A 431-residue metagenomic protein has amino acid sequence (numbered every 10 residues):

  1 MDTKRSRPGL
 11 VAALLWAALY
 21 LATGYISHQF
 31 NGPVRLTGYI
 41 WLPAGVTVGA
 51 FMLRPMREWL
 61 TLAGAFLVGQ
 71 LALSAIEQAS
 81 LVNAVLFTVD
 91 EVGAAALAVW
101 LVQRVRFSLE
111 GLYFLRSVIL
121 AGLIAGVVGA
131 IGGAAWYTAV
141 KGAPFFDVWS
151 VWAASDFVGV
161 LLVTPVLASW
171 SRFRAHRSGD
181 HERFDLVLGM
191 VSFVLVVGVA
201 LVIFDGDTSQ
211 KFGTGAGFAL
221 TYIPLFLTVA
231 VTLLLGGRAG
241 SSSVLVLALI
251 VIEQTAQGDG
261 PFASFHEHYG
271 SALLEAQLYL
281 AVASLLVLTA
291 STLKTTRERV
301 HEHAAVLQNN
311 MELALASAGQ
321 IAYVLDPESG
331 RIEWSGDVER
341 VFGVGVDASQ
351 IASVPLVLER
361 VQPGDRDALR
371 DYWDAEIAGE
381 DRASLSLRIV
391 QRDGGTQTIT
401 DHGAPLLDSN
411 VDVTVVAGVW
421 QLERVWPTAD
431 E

Functional and structural regions predicted by a protein language model:
M1-Y39, T47-G142, T164-F218, T228-G240 (+2 more regions): Short helix-perturbing small/polar motifs within transmembrane alpha-helices
F146-G159, Y269-L278: Short aromatic-rich membrane-water interface segments that cap or initiate transmembrane helices in multi-pass membrane
V160, I252-A256, A283, S317: Hydrophobic transmembrane alpha-helices of multi-pass small-molecule transporters
L245-I250, L387: Active/binding-pocket-proximal capping segment
T296-A314, R424-E431: Short, charged amphipathic alpha-helical "coupling" segments at sensory-output junctions in signaling proteins
E312-L358: PAS-family sensory domain signal
V346-V416: PAS-family sensory domains
V411-T428: PAS-family sensory domains
